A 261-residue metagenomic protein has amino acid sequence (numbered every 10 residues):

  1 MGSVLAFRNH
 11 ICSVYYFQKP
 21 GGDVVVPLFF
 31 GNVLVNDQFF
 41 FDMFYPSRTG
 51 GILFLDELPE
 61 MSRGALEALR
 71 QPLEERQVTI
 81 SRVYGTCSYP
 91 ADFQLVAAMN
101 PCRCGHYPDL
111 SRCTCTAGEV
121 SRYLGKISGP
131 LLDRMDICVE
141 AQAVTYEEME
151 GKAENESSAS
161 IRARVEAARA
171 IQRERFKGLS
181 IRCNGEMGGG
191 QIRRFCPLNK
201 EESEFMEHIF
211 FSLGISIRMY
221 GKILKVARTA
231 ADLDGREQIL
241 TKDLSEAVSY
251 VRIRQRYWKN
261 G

Functional and structural regions predicted by a protein language model:
M1-M43: N-terminal low-complexity segments that are often proline-rich with Ser/Thr-Pro
V14-Y15, F44, R122, M219: Intrinsically disordered, low-complexity N-terminal regions enriched in serine/proline/glycine with scattered basic
F40-I52: Conserved alpha-helical scaffold flanking the Walker A/P-loop in AAA+ ATPase domains
D56-E57: Walker B catalytic acidic pair
E60: Glycine-rich anion/phosphate-binding loop at the beta-strand->alpha-helix junction
R63-N260: Basic, amphipathic alpha-helical bundle interface domains used for macromolecular binding and assembly
